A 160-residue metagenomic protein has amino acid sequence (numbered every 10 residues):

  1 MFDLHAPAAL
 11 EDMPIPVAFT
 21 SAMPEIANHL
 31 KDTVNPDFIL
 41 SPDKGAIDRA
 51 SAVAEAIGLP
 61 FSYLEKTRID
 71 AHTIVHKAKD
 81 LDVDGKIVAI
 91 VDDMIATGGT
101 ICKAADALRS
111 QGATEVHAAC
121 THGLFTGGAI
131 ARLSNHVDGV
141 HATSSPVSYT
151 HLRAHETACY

Functional and structural regions predicted by a protein language model:
M1, V17-F19, I39, F61-Y63 (+1 more regions): Conserved beta-strand scaffold positions in the cores of enzyme catalytic domains, especially in NTP/NDP-utilizing
M1-A9, F125-I130, S148-Y149: Short, glycine/polar-rich helix-capping loops at beta-to-alpha or helix-loop-helix junctions that flank or form
M1-L30: Active-site-facing substrate-recognition patch
L4, P42-K44: Short, well-ordered beta-to-alpha junction loops that form the rim of enzyme active sites and present histidine/acidic
A8-L10, I47-A50: A short, active-site helix/loop in glycosyltransferases that binds the activated sugar's phosphate group
K31-P42, R49-P146: PRPP/pyrophosphate-binding module of the type I phosphoribosyltransferase fold
T150-T157: Conserved small/polar residues in nucleotide/adenosyl-binding loops
